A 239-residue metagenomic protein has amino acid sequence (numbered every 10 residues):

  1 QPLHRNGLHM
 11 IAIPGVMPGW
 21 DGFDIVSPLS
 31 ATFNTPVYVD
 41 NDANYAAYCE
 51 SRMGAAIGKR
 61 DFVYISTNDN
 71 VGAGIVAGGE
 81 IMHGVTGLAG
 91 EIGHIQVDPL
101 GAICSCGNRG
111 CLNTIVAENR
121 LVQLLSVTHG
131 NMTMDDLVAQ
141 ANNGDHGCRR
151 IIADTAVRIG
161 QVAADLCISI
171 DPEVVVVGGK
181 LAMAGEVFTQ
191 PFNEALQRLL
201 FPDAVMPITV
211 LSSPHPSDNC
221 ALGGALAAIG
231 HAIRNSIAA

Functional and structural regions predicted by a protein language model:
Q1-T114, I229-A239: Phosphate-binding/catalytic loop of phosphoryl-transfer enzymes
R5-N6, S27, A31-T35, R52-G54 (+3 more regions): ATP-binding/phosphotransfer module of carbohydrate and carboxylate kinases, centering on a glycine-rich
